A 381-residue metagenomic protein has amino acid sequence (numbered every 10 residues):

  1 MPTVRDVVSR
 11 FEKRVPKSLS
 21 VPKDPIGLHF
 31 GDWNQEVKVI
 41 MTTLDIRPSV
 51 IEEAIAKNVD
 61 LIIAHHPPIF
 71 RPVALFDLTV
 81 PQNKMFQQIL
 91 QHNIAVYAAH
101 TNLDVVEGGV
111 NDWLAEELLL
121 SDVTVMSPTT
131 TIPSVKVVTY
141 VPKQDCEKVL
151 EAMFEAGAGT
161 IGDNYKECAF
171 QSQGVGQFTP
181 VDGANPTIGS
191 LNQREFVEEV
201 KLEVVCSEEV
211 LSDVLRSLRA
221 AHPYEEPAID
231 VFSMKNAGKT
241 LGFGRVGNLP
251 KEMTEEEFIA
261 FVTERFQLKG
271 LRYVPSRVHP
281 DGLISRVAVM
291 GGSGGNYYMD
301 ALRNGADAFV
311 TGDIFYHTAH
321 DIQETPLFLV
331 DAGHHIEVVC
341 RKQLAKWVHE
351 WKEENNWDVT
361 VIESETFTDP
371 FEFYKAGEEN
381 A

Functional and structural regions predicted by a protein language model:
M1-A381: Hydrophobic structural segments
